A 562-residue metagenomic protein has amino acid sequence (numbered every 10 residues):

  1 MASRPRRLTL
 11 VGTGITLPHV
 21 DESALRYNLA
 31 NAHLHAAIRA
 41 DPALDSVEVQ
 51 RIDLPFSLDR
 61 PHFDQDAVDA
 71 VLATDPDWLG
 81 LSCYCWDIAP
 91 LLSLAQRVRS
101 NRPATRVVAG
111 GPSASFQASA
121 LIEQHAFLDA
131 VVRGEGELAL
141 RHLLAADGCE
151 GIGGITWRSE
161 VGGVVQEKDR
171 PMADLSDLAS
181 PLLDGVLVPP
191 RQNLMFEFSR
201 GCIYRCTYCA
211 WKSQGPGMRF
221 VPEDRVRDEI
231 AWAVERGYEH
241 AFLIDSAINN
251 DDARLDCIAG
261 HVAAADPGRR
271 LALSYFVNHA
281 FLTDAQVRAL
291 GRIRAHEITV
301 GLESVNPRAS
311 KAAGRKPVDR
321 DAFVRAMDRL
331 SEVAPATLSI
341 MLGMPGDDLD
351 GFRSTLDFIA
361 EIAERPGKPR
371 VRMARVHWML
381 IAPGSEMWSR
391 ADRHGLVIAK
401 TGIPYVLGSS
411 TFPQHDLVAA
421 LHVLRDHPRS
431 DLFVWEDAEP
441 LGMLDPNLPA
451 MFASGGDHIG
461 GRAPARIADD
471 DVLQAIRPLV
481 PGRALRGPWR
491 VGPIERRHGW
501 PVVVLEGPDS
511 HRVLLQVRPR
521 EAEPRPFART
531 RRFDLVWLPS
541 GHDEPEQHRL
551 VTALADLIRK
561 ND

Functional and structural regions predicted by a protein language model:
A2-D21, T156, P366-P369, L380-D509: C-terminal accessory regions of radical SAM enzymes
A2-L8, G14-P18, C149-I152, T156-F198 (+1 more regions): N-terminal [4Fe-4S]-dependent radical SAM core
R6-R7, D41, E48-D169: Glycine-rich beta-alpha loop elements in corrinoid/cobalamin-binding modules across cobalamin-dependent enzymes
V11-G14, P18, S82, G110 (+1 more regions): Short hydrophobic segments within beta-strands
L17-A32: Glycine- and acidic-residue-enriched helix-capping/strand-helix junction motifs
R26, S176, S180-E332, L342-M344 (+1 more regions): Radical SAM [4Fe-4S] cluster-binding motif and immediate context
W78, V108, R227, A231-I244 (+6 more regions): Conserved C-terminal portion of the radical SAM core fold that forms the substrate/S-adenosylmethionine-binding
P501-L505, L514-V517, P526-A528: Short linear proline/tyrosine/threonine-rich motifs used for host-factor recruitment and membrane trafficking/assembly
